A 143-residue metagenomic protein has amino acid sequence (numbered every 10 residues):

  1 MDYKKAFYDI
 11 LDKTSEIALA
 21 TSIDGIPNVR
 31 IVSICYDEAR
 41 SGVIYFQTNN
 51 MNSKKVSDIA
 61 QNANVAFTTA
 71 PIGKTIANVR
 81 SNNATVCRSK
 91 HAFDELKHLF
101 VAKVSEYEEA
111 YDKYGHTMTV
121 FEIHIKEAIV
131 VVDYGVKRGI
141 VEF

Functional and structural regions predicted by a protein language model:
M1, K13-A18, A102-E106: Short Pro/Gly-enriched beta-strand edge/turn motifs at strand-loop
A6, A18-S22, E106-Y114: Short helix-to-loop capping/linker segments positioned immediately adjacent to catalytic or ligand/cofactor-binding
I10-G25, V65-T69: A short, Trp-centered hydrophobic/proline-enriched beta-strand micro-motif
D24-P27, K74-I76: Short glycine/serine/proline-enriched coil/turn segments at secondary-structure junctions
P27, S41-I44, A128: Hydrophobic residues embedded in beta-strands of well-ordered beta-sheets
R30-I34: Conserved beta-strand in the GNAT
C35-K74: A short mixed-secondary-structure module that forms the rim of ligand-binding clefts
V79-F143: Charged, gly/pro-rich active-site loop segments
